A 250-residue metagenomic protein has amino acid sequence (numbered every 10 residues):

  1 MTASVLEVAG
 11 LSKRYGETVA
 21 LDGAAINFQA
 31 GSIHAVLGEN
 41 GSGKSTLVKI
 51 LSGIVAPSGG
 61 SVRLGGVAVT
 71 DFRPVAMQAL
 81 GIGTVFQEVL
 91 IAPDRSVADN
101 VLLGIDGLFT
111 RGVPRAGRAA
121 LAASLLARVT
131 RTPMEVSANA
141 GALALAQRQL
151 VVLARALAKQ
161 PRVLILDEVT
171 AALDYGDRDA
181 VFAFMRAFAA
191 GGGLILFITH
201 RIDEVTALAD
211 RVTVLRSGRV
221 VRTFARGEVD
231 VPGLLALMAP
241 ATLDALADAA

Functional and structural regions predicted by a protein language model:
T2-A250: Glycine-rich phosphate-binding loops of nucleotide-dependent enzymes
